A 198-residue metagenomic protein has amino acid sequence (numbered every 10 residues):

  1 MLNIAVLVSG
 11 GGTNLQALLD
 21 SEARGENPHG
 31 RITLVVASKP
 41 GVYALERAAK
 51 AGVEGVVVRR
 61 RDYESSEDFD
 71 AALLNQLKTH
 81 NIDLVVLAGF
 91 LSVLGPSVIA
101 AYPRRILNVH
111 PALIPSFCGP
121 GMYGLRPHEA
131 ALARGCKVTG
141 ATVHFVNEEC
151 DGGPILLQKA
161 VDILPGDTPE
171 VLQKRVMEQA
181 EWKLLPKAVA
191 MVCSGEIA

Functional and structural regions predicted by a protein language model:
M1-Y43: N-terminal Rossmann-like dinucleotide-binding module
P28-D68: Short, surface-exposed acidic-centric catalytic microdomains
Y43, A72-L73, L94: Short acidic active-site motifs
D68-L74, Y123-P127: Charged helix-capping and loop-helix junction motifs
Q76-D83: Glycine-rich phosphate-binding loop signature in dinucleotide/nucleotide-binding domains
L84, A88-I197: Donor/substrate-binding cores of folate-linked one-carbon enzymes
